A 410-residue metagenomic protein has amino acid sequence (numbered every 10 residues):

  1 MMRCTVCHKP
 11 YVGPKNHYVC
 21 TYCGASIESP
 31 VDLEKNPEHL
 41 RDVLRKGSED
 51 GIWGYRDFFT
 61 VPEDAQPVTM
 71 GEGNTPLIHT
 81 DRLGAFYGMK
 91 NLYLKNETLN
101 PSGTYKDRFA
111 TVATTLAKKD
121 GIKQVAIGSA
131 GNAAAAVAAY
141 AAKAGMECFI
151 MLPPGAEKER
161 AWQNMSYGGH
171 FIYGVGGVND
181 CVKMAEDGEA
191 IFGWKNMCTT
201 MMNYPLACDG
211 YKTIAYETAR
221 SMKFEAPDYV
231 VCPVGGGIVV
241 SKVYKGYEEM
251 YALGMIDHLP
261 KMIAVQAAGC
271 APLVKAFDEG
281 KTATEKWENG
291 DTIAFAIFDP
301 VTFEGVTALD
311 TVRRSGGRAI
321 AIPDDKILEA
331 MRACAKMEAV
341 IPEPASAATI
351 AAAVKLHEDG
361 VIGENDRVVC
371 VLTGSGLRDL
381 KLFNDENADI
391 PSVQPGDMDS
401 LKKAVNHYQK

Functional and structural regions predicted by a protein language model:
M1-K410: PLP-dependent amino-acid enzyme catalytic core
